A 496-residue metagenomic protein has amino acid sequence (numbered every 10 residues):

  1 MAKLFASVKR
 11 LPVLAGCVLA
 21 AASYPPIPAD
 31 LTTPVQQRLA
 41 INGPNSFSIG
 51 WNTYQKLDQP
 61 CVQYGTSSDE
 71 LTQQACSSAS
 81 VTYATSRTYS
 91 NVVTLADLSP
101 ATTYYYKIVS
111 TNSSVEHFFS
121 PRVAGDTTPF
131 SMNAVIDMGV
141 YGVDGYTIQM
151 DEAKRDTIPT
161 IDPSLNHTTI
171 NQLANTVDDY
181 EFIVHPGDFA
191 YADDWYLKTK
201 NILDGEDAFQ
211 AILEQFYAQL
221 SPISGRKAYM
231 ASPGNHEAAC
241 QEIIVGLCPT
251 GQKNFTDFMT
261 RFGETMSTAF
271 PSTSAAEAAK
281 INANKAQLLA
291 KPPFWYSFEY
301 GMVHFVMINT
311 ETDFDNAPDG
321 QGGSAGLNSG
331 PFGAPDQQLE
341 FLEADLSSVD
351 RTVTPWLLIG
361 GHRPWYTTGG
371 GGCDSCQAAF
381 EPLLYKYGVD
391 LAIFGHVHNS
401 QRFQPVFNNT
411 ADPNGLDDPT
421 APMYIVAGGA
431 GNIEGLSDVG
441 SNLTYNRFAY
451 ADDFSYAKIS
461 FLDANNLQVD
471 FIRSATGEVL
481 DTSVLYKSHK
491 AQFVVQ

Functional and structural regions predicted by a protein language model:
M1-L14: Classical eukaryotic N-terminal signal peptides for Sec-dependent ER targeting/secretion, especially the positively
S7, A20-S23, D350: Residue-level detector of alpha-helical hydrophobic segments embedded in or interacting with membranes
L11, V18-A20, G301: N-terminal processing/targeting junctions
A15-A29: N-terminal signal peptide
P26-L436, F448-Y450, K458-Q496: Metal-dependent phosphoester/phosphodiester hydrolase catalytic core
G440-F448: An anionic, turn-rich surface loop/hairpin at beta-sheet edges that serves as a generic interaction/coordination patch
L443, D453-S455: C-terminal structured "cap/appendage" subdomains that terminate the fold
